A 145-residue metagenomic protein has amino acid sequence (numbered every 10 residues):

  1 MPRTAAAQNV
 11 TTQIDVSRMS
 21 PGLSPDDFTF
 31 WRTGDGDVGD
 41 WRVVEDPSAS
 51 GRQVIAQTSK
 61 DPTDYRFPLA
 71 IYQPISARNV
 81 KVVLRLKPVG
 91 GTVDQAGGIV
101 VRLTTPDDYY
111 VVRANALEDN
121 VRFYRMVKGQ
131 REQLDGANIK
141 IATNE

Functional and structural regions predicted by a protein language model:
M1-A5: C-terminal segment of classical bacterial N-terminal signal peptides
T12-S20: Mature N-terminal segment immediately following signal peptide/propeptide cleavage in secreted/periplasmic
V16, V82-L84, T143-E145: Short tryptophan-centered beta-strand motifs in secreted/extracellular beta-sheet-rich domains of glycan-recognition
P21, G51-Q53, Q57-V127: Secretory/extracellular carbohydrate-interaction modules and structurally similar beta-sandwich "look-alikes"
L23-R66: Extracellular glycan-recognition surfaces and repeat-rich motifs
V127-E145: Short, aromatic/His-centered strand-loop micro-motif at the edge of beta-sheets
